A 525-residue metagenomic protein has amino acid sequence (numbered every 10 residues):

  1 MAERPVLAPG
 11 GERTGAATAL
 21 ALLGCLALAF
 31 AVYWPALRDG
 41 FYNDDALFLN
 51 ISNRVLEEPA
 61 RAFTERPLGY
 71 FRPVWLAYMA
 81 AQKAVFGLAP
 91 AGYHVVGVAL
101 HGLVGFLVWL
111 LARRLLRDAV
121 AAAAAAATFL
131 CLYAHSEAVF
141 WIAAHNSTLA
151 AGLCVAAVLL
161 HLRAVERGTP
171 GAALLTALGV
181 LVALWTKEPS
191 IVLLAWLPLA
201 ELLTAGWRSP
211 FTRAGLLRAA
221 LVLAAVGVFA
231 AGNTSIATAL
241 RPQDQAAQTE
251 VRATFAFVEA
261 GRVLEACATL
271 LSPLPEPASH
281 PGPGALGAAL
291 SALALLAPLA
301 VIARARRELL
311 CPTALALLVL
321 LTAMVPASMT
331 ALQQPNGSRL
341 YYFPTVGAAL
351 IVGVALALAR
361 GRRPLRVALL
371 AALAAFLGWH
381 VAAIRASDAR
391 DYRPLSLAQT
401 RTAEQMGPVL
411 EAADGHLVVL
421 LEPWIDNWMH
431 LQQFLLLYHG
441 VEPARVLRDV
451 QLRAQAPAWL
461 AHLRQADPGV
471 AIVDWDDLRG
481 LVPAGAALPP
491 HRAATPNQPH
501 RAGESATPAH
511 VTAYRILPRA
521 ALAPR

Functional and structural regions predicted by a protein language model:
A2-P524: Polytopic membrane enzymes that build or remodel cell-surface glycoconjugates and lipids
